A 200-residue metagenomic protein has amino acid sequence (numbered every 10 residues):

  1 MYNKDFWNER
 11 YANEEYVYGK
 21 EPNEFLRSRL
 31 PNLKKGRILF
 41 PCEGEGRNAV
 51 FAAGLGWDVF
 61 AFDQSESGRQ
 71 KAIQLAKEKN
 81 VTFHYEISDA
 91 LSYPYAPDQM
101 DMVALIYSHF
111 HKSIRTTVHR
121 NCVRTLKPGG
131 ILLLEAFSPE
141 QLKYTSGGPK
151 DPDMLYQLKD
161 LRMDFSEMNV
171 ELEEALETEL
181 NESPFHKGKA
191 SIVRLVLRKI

Functional and structural regions predicted by a protein language model:
M1-L33: Conserved class I S-adenosyl-L-methionine
S65-S67: Conserved SAM/SAH-binding beta-strand->alpha-helix loop
K79-A90: Conserved SAM-binding strand-loop segment of SAM-dependent methyltransferases
L91-M102: A short acidic, Gly/Pro-enriched loop at the edge of an enzyme's catalytic core that lines a small-molecule cofactor
D101-T116: A short SAM/SAH-binding and catalytic strip from SAM-dependent methyltransferases
T116-P128: A short glycine-rich, Lys/Arg-flanked "PGG" loop and its adjoining helix->strand segment in the class I
G129-F137: Conserved beta-strand signature within the Rossmann-like core of class I S-adenosyl-L-methionine
D153-A175, V193-R194: Short alpha-helix
